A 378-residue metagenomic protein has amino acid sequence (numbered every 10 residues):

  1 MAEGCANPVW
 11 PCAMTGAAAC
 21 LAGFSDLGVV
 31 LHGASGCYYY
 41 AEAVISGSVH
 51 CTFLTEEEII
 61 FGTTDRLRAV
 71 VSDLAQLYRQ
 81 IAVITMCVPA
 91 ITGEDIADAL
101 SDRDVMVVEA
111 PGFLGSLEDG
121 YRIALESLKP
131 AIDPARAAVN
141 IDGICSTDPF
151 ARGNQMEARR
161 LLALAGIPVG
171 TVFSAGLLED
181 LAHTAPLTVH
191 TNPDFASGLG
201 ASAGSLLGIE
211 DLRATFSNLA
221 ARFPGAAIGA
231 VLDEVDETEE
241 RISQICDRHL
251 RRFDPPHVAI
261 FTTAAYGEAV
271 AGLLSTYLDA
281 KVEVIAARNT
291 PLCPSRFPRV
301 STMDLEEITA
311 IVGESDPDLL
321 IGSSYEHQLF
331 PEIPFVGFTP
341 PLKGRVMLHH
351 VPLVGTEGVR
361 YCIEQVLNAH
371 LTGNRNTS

Functional and structural regions predicted by a protein language model:
M1-S378: An N-terminal assembly and electron-transfer interface module characteristic of large anaerobic redox and radical
